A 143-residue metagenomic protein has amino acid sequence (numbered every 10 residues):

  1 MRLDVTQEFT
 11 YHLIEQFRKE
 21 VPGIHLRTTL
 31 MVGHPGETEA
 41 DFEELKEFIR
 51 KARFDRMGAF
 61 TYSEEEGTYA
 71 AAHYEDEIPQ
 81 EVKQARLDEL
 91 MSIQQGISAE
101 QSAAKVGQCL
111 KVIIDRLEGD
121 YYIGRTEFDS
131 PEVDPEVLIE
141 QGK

Functional and structural regions predicted by a protein language model:
M1-R56, Y62-V82: Conserved non-cysteine loop/helix-boundary elements of the Radical SAM core domain that shape
A70-K143: Terminal RNA-binding accessory module
